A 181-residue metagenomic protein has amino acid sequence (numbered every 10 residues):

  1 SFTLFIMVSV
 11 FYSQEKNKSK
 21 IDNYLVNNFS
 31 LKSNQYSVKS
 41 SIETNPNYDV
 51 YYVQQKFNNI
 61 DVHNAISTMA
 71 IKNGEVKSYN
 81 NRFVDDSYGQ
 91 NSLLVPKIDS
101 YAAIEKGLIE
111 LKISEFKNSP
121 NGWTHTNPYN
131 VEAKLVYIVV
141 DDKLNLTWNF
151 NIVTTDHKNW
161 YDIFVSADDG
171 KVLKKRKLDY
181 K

Functional and structural regions predicted by a protein language model:
S1-K16: Bacterial Sec-dependent N-terminal signal peptides
Q14-K181: Segments that shape or occlude catalytic/ligand-binding pockets
